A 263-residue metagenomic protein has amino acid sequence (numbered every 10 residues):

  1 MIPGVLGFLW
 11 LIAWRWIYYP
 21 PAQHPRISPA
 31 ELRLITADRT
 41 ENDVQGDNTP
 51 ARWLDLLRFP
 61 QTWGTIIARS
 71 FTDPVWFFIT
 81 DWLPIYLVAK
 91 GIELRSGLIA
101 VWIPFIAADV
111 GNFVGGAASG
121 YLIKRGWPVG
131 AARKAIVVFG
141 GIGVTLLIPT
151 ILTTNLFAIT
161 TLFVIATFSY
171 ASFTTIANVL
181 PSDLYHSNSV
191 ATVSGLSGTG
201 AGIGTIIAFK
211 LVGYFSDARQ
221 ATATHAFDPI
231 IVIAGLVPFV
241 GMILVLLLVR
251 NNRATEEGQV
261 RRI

Functional and structural regions predicted by a protein language model:
M1-P25: Helix-loop-helix hairpin linking two adjacent transmembrane segments in secondary transporters
M1-V5, A132-A135, Y214-V237: A membrane-interface helix-boundary motif in multi-pass transporters
W10-Y18, L147-L152, V232-I263: Multi-pass alpha-helical transporter architecture, strongest for 12-TM Major Facilitator/SLC carriers used
P21-I66, I263: Juxtamembrane intracellular "pre-TM" segments in multi-pass secondary transporters
L54-G116, A166-N178, S182, T205-G213: Extracytoplasmic gate region of multi-pass secondary transporters
N112-F113, S182-A221: A late C-terminal transmembrane helix in Major Facilitator Superfamily
N112-G130, S216-D217: Helix-to-loop junctions at the C-terminal end of transmembrane segments in multipass secondary transporters
G130-A177: C-terminal transmembrane helical hairpin of 12-TM major facilitator-type secondary transporters
